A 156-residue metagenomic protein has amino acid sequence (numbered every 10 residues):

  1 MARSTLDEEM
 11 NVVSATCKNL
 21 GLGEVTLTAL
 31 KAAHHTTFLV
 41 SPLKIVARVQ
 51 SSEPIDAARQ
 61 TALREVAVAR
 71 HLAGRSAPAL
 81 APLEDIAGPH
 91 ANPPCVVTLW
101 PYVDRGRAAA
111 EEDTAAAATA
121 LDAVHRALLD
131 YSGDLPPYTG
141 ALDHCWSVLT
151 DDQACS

Functional and structural regions predicted by a protein language model:
M1-E24: Juxta-kinase regulatory segment immediately upstream of eukaryotic protein kinase catalytic domains
L6, M10, R48-P93, A109-V124: A conserved alpha-helical element in kinase catalytic cores
N19-S41: ATP-binding glycine-rich phosphate-binding loop
L27-K31, P82-L83, L135: Short beta-strand
L30, L39, P89-C95: Short glycine/proline-enriched loop/turn "hinge" motifs that connect secondary-structure elements and lie
L39, K44-R48, L99: Short hydrophobic-acidic sequence motifs that mark active-site Asp/Glu residues
P93-R105: Conserved short submotifs of the Hanks-type protein kinase catalytic core that shape the nucleotide-binding pocket
R107-S156: A cross-family kinase active-site recognition segment
